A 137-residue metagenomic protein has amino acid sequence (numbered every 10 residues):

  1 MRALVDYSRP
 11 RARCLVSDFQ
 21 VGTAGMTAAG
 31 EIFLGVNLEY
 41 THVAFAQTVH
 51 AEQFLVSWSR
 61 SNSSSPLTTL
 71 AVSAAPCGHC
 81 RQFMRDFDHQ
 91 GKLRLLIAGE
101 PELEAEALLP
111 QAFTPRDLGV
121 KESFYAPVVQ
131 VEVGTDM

Functional and structural regions predicted by a protein language model:
M1-M137: Zinc-dependent deaminase catalytic domain
